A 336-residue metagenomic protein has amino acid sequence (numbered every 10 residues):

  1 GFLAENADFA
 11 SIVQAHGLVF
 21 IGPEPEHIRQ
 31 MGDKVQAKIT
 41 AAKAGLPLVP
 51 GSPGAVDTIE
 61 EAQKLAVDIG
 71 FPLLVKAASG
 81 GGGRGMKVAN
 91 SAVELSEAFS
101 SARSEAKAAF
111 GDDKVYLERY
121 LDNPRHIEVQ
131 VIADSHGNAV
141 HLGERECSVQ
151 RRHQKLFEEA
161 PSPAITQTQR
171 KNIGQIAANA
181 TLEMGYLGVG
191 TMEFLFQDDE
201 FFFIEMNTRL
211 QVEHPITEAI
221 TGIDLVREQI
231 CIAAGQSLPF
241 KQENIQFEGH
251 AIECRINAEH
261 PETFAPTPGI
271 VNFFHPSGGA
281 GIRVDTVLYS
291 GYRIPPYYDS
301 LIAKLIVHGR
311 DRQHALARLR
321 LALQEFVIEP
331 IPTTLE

Functional and structural regions predicted by a protein language model:
G1-M192, F196-Q211: N-terminal beta-alpha lobe that positions the nucleotide/phosphoryl donor in ATP/NTP-coupled carboxylate activation
M86-V88, R119, I165, L301-R310 (+1 more regions): Short, well-ordered beta-strand elements within core beta-sheets of diverse protein domains
R152-E159, P295-K304: Acyl/amide activation-and-transfer machinery of modular secondary-metabolite enzymes
E159, I165-D199, N207-P261, I331: Active-site "cap" helix and flanking loop/linker of ATP-utilizing ligase/carboxylase catalytic domains
M206, L210, A303-V307, L319: A short, well-structured catalytic beta-strand-centered motif of the EAL phosphodiesterase domain for c-di-GMP
I232, L321-E336: A short N-terminal helical cap/helix-turn-helix that marks the beginning of AMP-binding/adenylate-forming
E243-Y298: Glycine-rich active-site loop/lid that clamps phosphate-bearing ligands
